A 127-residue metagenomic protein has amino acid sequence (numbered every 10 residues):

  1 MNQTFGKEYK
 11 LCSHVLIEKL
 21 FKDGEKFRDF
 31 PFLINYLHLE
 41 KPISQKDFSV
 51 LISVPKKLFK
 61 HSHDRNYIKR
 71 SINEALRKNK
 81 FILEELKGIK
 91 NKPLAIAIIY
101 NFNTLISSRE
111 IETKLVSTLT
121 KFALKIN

Functional and structural regions predicted by a protein language model:
M1-N127: Positively charged, solvent-exposed patches that mediate nucleic-acid binding
